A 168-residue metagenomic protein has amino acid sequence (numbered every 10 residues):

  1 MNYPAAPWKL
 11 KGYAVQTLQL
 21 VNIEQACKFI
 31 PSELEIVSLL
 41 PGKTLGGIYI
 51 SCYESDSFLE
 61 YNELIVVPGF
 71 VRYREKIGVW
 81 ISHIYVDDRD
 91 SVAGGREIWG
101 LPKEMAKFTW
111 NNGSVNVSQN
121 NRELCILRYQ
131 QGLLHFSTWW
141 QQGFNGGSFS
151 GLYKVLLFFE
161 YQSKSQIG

Functional and structural regions predicted by a protein language model:
M1-Y53, F58-E60, E160-G168: Hydrophobic, proline/glycine-rich low-complexity stretches
L10, V15, S51, S55 (+8 more regions): Intrinsically disordered, low-complexity regions enriched in small/polar residues
A26, I30, P68, W99 (+1 more regions): N-terminal, helix-rich and Lys/Arg-enriched segments in bacterial and organellar proteins
S51-L124: Aromatic- and glycine-enriched beta-alpha-beta binding-site module
V92-G168: Interaction-surface and assembly-scaffold signal
